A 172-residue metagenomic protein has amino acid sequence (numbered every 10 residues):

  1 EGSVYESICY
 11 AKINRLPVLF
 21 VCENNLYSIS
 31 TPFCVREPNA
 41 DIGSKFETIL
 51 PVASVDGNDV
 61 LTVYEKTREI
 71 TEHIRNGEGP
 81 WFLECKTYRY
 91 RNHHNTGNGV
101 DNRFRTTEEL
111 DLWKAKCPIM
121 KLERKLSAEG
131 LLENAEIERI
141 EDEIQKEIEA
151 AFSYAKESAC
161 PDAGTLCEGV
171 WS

Functional and structural regions predicted by a protein language model:
E1-E157: Glycine-rich ThDP/TPP pyrophosphate-binding loop and its adjacent helix/strand module within ThDP-dependent enzymes
E147, E157-S172: C-terminal intrinsically disordered, low-complexity extensions immediately downstream of enzyme catalytic cores
